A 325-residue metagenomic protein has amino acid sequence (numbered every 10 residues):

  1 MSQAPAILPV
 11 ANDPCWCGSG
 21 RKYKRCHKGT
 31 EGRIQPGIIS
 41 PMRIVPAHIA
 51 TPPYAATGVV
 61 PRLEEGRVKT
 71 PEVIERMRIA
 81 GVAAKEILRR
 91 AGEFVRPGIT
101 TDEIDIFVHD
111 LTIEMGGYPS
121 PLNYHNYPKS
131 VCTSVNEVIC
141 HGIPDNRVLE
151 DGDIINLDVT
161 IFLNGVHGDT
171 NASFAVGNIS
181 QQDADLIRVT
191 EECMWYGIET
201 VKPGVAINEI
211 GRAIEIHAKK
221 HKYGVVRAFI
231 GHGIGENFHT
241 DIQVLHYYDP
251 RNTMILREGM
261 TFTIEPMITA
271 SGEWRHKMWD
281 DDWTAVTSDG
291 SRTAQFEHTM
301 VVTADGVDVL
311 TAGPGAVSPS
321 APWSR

Functional and structural regions predicted by a protein language model:
S2-P5, K28: N-terminal cysteine/histidine-rich coordination modules
P5-K24: Short Cys/His-rich zinc-binding micro-motifs
V10, R21, G29-R325: Active-site neighborhoods and metal-handling regions in enzymes and metal-associated proteins
